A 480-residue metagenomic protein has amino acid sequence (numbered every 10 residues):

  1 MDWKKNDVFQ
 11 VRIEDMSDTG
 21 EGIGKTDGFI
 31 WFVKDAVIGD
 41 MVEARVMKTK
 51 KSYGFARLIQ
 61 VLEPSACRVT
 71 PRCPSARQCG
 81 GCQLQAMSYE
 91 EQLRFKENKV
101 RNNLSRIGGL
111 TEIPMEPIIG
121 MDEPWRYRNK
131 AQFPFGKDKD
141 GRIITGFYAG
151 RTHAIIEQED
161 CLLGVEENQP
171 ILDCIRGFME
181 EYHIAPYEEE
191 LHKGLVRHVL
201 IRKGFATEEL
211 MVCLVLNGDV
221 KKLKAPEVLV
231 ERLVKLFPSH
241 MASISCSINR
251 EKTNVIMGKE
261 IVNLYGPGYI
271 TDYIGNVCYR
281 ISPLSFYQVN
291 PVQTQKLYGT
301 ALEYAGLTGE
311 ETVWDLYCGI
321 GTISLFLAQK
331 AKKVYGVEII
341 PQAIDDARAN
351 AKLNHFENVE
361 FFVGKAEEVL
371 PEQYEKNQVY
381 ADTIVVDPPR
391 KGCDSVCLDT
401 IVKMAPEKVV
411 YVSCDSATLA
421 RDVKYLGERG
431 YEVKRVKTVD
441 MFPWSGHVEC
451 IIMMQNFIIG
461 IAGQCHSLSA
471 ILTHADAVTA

Functional and structural regions predicted by a protein language model:
M1-S75, E360-F361, E368: Terminal RNA-binding accessory module
D2-Q10, D18, K221-G460: Rossmann-like S-adenosyl-L-methionine
G22-D27, G146-A149, C213-V215, A347: Short, acidic/hydrophobic/Gly-rich beta-strand patch recurrent on exposed beta strands that often constitutes part
I59-P71, R77-P186, A206: Extended interfacial segments that mediate partner engagement and assembly in macromolecular machines
E116-P124, E189, H198, R202 (+1 more regions): Short, solvent-exposed loop/turn elements at beta->coil junctions and helix N-caps that rim active or binding pockets
I155-R197, G218-S245, R250: Internal alpha/beta scaffold segment
I201, E208-N217, C278-S282, T383: Short, aliphatic-rich beta-strand segments
I458-A480: N-terminal low-complexity segments that are often proline-rich with Ser/Thr-Pro
